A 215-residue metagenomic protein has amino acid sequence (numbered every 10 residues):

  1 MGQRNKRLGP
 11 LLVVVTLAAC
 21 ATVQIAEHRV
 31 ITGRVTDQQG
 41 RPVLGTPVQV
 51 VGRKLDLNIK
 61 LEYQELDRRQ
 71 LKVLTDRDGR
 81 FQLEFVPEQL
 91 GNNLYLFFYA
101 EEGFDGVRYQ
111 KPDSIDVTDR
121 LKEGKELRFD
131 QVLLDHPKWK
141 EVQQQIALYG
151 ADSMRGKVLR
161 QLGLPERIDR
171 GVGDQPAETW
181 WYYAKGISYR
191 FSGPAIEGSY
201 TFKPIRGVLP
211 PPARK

Functional and structural regions predicted by a protein language model:
G2-P10: Bacterial N-terminal signal peptides that target proteins for export
Q24-I31, Q38, P42, L55 (+1 more regions): Residues within mature, well-folded domains
P47-L55: Hydrophobic beta-strand segments
I59: Zn2+-dependent peptidoglycan hydrolase active-site motif and core
